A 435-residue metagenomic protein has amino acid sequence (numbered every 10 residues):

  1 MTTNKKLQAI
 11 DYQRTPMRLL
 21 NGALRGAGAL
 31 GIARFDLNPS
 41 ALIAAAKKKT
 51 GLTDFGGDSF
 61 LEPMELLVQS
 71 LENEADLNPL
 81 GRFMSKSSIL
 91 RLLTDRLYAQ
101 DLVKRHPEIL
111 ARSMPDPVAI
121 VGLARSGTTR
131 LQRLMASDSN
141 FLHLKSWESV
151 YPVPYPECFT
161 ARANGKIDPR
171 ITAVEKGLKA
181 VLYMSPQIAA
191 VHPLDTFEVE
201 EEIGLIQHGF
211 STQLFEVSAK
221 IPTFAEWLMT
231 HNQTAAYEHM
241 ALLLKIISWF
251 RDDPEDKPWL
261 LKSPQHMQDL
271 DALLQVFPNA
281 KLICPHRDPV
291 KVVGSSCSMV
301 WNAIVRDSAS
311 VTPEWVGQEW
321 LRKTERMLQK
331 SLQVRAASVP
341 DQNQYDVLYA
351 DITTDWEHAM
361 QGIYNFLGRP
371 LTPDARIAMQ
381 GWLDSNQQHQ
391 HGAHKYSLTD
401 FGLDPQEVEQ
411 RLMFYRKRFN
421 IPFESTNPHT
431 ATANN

Functional and structural regions predicted by a protein language model:
M1-D101, A219-E238, L244, S248-R251 (+2 more regions): PAPS-dependent sulfotransferases, especially Golgi type II membrane carbohydrate sulfotransferases
D101-A111: Pre-Walker A adenine-sensing motif
P115-V118, D256: Pre-Walker A (Motif I) flank of P-loop NTPase domains
I120-D138: Glycine-rich phosphate-binding P-loop
S137-W147: Post-Walker A helix-loop "phosphate-sensing" segment adjacent to the P-loop in P-loop NTPases
V150-W259: PAPS-dependent sulfation machinery
D253-N279: Flexible, glycine/threonine-enriched loop-and-boundary segments that flank and lead into catalytic domains of large
L273-S298: Conserved phosphate-donor/acceptor-positioning beta-strand/loop module used by diverse small-molecule
